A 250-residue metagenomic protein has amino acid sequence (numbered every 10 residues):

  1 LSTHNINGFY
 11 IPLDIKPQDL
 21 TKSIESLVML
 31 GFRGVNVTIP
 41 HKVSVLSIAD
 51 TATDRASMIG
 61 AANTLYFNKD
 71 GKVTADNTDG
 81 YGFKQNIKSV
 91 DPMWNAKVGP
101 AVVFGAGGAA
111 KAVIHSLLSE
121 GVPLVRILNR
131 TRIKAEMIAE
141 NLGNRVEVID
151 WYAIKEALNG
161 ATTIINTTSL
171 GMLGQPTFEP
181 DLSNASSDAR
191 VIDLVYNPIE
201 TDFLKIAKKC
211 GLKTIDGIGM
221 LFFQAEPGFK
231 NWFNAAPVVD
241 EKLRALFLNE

Functional and structural regions predicted by a protein language model:
S2-M93: Phosphate/diphosphate ligand-binding glycine-rich loop within oxidoreductases
I11, V125-R126, I215: Conserved beta-strand positions in the Rossmann-like core of class I SAM-dependent methyltransferases
N68, A189-L243: Rossmann-fold NAD(P)-binding glycine/threonine-rich loop
N77-G80, I87, K97-V122, N129: Glycine-rich adenosine-cofactor-binding loop
M93-P100, S186-S187: Short helix-loop-beta connector
S119-L124, K209-K213: Conserved S-adenosyl-L-methionine
V122-L142: NAD(P)-binding Rossmann-fold cofactor-contacting core
N144-I215: Rossmann-like adenosine-cofactor binding region
